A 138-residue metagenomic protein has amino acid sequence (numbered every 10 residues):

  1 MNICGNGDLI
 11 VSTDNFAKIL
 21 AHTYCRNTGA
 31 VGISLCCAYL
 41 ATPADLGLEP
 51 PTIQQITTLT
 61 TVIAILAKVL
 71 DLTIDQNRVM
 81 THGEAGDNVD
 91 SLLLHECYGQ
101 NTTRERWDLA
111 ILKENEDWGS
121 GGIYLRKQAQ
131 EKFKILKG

Functional and structural regions predicted by a protein language model:
M1, V31, N77: Residue-level detector of short, conserved catalytic/binding motifs and their immediate flanks
M1-K18: Short, conserved "active-site rim" segments that organize catalytic pockets and cofactor/ligand binding
I3, L35, G83: A cross-domain feature marking catalytic cores of carbohydrate-active enzymes and several ubiquitous metabolic/repair
G5-N6, N27-G29, D75: Residues that flank catalytic or metal-binding motifs in active/ligand-binding sites
L20-T23, H82: Histidine-centered active-site/metal-ligand motif
Y24-C37: Short coil-to-beta-strand
A38-G138: Basic/polar, cationic surfaces and motifs that engage anionic cell-wall and phosphate/carboxylate ligands
